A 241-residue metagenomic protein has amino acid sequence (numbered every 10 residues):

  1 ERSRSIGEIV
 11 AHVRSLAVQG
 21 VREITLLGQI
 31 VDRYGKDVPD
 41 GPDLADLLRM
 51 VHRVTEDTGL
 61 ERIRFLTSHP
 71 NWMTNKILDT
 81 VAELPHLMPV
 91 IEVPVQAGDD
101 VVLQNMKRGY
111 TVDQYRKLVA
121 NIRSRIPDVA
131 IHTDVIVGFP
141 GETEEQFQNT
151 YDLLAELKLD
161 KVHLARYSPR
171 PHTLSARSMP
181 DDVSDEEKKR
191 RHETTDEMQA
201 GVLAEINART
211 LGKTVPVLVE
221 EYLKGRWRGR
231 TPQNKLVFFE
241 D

Functional and structural regions predicted by a protein language model:
E1-G7: Canonical Radical SAM [4Fe-4S] cluster-binding loop centered on the CxxxCxxC motif and its immediate flanking residues
I9, L26, F65, V93 (+5 more regions): Conserved, mostly hydrophobic/aromatic
I9-V13, L78, E145-D152: Short, acidic/polar
H12-V13, A17, L47-L48, V162: Metal-dependent enolase-superfamily TIM-barrel catalytic cores that perform enediolate-based chemistry
V18-E144: Conserved SAM/AdoMet-binding glycine-rich loop
Y34-T55, M106-G109, P169-G201: Radical SAM enzyme [4Fe-4S]-AdoMet core and its adjacent flexible, acidic and glycine-rich loops/tails across
V112-D182: N-terminal intrinsically disordered, low-complexity, charge/repeat-rich segments that act as generic
R177-D241: Terminal RNA-binding accessory module
